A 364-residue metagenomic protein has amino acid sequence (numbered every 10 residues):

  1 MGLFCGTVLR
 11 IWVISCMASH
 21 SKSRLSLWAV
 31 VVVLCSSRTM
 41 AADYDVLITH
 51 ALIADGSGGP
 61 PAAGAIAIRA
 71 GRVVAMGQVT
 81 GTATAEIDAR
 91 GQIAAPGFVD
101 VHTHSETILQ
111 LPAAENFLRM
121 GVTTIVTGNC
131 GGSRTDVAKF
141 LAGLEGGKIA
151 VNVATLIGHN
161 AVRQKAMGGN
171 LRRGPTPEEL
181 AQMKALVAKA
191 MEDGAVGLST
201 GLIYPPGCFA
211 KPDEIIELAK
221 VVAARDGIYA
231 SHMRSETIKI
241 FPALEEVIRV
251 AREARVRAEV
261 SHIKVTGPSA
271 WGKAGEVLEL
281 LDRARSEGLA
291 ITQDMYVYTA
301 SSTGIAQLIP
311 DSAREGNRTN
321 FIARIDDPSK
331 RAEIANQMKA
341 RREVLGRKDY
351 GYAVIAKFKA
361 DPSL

Functional and structural regions predicted by a protein language model:
C5-W28: Bacterial N-terminal signal peptides that target proteins for export
S26-S37: Bacterial N-terminal signal peptides
A42-Y44, I53-G97: Histidine-rich, glycine-flanked metal-binding segment
A51, I66, G71, G91 (+6 more regions): Divalent metal-coordination and catalytic microenvironments
G81, E86-K148: Metal-associated gating/positioning segment near the N- to mid-region
D100, T124-T127, N152-T155, A230 (+1 more regions): Structural recognition of the beta-strand scaffold that forms the well-ordered cores of secreted hydrolase catalytic
L156-I157, A161-P177, A181-P205, A219 (+3 more regions): Active-site neighborhoods of metal-dependent hydrolases
K189-V247: Divalent metal-binding pocket/active-site signature
